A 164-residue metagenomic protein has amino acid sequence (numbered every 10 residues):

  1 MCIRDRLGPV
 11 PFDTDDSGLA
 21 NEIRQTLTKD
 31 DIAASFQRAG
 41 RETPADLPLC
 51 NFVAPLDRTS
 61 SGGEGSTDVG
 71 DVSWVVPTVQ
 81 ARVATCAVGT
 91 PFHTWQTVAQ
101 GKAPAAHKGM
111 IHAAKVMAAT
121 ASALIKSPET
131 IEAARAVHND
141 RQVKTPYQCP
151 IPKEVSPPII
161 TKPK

Functional and structural regions predicted by a protein language model:
R4-K164: Metal-dependent amide/peptide-bond hydrolase catalytic core, centered on the "pita-bread" metallohydrolase fold
